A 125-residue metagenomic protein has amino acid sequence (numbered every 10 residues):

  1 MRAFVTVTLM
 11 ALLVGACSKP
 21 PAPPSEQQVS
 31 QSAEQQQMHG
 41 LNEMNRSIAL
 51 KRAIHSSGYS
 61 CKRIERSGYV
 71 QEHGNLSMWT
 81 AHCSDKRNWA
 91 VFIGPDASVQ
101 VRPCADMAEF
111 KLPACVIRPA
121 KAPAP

Functional and structural regions predicted by a protein language model:
M1-F4: Positively charged n-region of N-terminal signal peptides that target proteins for export
C17-P20: Bacterial signal peptide processing site
P23, S67, W89, F110-K111 (+1 more regions): Secreted/processed peptides and extracellular or luminal domains of membrane proteins
P24-N45: Post-signal peptide N-terminal segment of mature Sec-exported envelope proteins
M38-Q71: Extracytoplasmic/periplasm-facing segments of secreted or lipoprotein envelope proteins
G58-I93: Exposed beta-strand-loop-beta-strand "reactive/processing" segments of non-cytosolic proteins
A97-P125: A short, surface-exposed interaction/processing loop segment used at functional sites
